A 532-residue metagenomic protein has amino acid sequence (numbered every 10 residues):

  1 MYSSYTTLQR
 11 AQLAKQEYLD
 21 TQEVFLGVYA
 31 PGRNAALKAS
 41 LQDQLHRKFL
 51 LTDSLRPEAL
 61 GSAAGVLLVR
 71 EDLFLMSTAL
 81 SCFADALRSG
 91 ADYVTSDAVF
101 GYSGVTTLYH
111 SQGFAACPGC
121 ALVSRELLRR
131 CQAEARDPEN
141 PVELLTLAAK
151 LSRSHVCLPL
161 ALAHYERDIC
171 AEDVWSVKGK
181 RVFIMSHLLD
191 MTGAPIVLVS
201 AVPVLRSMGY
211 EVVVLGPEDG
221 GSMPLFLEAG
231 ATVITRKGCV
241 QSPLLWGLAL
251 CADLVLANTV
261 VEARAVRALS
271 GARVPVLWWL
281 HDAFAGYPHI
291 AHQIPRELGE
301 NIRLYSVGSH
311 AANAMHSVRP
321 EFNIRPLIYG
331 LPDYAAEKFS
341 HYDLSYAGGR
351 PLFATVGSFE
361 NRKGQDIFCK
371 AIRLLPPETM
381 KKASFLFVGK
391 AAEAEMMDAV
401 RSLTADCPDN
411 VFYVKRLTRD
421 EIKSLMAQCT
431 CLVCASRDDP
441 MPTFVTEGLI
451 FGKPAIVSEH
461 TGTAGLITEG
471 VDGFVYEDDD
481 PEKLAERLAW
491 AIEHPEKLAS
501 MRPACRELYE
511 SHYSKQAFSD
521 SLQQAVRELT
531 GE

Functional and structural regions predicted by a protein language model:
T78-V105: Conserved donor NDP-sugar-binding/catalytic core segment of glycosyltransferases
G179-S186, S345-K363, C369-I372, L386: Conserved donor-binding/catalytic core segment of Leloir-type glycosyltransferases
T192-P203, E360-L374, E482: A conserved mid-protein helix/loop that constitutes part of the nucleotide-sugar donor-binding site
L215, P454-V457: Short hydrophobic beta-strand element within catalytic cores of glycosyltransferases and related nucleotide-activated
G220-A229, S384-D409, E421: Short, structured helix-loop element that forms part of the nucleotide-activated donor/catalytic region
R437: Aromatic "clamp/platform" in nucleotide-sugar-dependent glycosyltransferases that forms part of the donor/acceptor
E469-G470, F474-D480, W490-P495: Conserved acidic donor-binding segment of nucleotide-sugar-dependent glycosyltransferases
K483, W490, K497-H512, F518: A short, well-ordered alpha-helix in the C-terminal region of glycosyltransferases
